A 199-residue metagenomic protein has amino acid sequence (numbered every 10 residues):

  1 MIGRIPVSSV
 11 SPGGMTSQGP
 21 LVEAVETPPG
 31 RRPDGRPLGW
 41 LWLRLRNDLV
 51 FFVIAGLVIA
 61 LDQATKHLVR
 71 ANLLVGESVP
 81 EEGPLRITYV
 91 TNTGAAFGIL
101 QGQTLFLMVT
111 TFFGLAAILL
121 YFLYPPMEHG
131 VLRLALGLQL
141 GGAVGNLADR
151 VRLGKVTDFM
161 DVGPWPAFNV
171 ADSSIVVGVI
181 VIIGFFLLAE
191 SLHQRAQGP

Functional and structural regions predicted by a protein language model:
I2-P199: Alpha-helical transmembrane bundles and membrane-interface segments of multipass inner-membrane proteins
